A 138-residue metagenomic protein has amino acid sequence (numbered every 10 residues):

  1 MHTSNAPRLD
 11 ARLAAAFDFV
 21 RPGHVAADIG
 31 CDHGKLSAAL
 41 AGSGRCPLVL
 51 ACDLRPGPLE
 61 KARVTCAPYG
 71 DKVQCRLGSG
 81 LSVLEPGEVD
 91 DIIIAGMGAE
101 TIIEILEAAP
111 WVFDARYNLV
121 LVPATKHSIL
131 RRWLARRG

Functional and structural regions predicted by a protein language model:
M1-H24, A38: S-adenosyl-L-methionine
H2-L13, V83, E88, E100-G138: Class I S-adenosyl-L-methionine
G23-D32: Conserved class I S-adenosyl-L-methionine
H33-R45: Conserved SAM-binding loop of SAM-dependent methyltransferases across substrates and taxa, primarily the Class I
L48-D53: Conserved SAM-binding motif I beta-strand of class I
R55-G57: Conserved SAM/SAH-binding beta-strand->alpha-helix loop
E60-P86: S-adenosyl-L-methionine
V89-G96: Short SAM/SAH-binding signature in class I
